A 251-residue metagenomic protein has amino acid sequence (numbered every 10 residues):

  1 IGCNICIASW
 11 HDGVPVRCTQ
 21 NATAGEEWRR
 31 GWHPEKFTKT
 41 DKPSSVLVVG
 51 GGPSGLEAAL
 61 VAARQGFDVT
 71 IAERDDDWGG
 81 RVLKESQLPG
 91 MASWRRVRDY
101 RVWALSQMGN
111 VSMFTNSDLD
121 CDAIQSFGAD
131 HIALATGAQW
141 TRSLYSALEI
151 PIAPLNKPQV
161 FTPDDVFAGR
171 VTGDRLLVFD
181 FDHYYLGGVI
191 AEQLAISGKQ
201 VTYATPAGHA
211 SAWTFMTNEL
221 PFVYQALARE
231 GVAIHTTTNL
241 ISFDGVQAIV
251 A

Functional and structural regions predicted by a protein language model:
I1-K39: Cysteine-cluster motifs in flexible loop/terminal segments that predominantly coordinate metals
C6-V14, G25-W28, G55, D77-R81 (+6 more regions): Flexible loop/turn segments at secondary-structure boundaries
T23-K39, A104-Q107, M113, T141-S197: Glycine-rich dinucleotide-binding loop and its adjacent helix/turn
W32-V49, S54, E85, S117-D118: Ferredoxin-like iron-sulfur electron-transfer modules
V48-S112, V178-F222, A233: Beta1-alpha1 glycine-rich phosphate/pyrophosphate-binding loop at the start of Rossmann-like nucleotide-binding domains
R95-T141, L155-N156, D164-D165, V171-T172 (+1 more regions): A Rossmann-like FAD-binding core segment of flavoenzymes
